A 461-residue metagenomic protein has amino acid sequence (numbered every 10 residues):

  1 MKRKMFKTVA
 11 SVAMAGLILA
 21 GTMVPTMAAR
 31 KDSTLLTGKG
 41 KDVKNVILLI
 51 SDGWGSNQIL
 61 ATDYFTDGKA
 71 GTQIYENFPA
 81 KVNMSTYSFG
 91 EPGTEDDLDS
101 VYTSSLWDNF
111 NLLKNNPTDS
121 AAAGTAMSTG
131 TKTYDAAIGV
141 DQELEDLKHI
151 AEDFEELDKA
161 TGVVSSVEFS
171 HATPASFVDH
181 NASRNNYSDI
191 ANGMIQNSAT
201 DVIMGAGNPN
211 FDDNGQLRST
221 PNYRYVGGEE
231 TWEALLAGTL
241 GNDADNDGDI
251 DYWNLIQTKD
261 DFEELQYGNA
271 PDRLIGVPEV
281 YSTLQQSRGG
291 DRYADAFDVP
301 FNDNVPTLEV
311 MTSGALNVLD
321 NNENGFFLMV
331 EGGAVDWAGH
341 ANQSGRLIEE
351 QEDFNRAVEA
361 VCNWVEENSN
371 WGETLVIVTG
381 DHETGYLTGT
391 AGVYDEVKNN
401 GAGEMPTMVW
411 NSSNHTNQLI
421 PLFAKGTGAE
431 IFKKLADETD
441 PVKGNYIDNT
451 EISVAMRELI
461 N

Functional and structural regions predicted by a protein language model:
M1-A10, M27, K31: Bacterial Sec-dependent N-terminal signal peptides
F6-G16, T22: Sec-dependent N-terminal signal peptides
L19-L36: Sec-dependent signal peptide cleavage junction
G40-V46, S51-T118, A123-T125, S170-N461: A post-motif C-terminal structural segment
G139, V167, V178: Metallocofactor- and cofactor-centric catalytic cores in central/energy metabolism, strongly enriched
V140-K148, N185: Glycine-rich anion/phosphate-binding loops
I150-E155, C362, E366: Surface-exposed amphipathic alpha-helices with a cationic face
A151-E152, E156-A175: Glycine-rich phosphate/pyrophosphate-binding loops and their adjacent beta-strand/loop elements at enzyme active sites
